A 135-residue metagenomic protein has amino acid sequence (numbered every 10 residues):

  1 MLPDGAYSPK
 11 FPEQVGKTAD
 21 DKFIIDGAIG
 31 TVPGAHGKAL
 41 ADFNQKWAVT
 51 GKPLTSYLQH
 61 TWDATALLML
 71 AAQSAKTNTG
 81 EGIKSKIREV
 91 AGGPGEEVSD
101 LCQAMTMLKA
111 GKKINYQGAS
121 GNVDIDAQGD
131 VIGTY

Functional and structural regions predicted by a protein language model:
M1-Y135: Extracytosolic ligand-binding ectodomains
